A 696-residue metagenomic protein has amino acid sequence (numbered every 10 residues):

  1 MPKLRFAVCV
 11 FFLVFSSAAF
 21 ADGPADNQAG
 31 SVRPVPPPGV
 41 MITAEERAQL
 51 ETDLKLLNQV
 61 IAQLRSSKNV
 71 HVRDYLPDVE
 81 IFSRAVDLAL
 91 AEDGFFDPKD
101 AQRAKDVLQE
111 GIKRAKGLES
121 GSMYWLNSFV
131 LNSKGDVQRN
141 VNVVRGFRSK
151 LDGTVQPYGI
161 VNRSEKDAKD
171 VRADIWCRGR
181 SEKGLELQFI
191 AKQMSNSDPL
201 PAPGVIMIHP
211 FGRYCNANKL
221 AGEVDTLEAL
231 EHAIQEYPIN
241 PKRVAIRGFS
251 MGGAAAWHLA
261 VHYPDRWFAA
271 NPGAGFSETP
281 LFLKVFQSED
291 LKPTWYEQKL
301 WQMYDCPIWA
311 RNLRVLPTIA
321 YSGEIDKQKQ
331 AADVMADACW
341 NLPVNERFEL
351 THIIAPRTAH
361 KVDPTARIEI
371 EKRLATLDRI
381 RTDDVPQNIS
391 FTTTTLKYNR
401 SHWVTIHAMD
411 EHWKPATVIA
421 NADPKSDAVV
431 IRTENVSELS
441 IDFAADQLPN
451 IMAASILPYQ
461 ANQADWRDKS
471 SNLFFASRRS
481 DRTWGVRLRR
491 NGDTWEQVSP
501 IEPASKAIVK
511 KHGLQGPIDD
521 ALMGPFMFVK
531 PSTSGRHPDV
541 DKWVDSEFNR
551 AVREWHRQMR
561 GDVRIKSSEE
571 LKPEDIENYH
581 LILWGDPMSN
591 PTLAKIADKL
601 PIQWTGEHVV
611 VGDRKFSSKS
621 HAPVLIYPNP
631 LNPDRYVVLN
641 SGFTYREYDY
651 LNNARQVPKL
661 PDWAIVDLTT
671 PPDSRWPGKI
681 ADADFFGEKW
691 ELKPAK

Functional and structural regions predicted by a protein language model:
G23-V40, E92-D93, D100-V171: A domain-start/cap signature at the N-terminus of enzymes
G23-V79: Amphipathic, heptad-repeat alpha-helical segments
S164-K169, N218-M251, V261-W267, N312: Gly/Ser-rich "nucleophile elbow"/oxyanion-hole loop immediately N-terminal to the catalytic nucleophile in hydrolases
A168-Y237, M527: Active-site machinery of serine-nucleophile hydrolases
G179-K192, D265-R311, V315-L316, Q330: Mobile cap/lid helix-loop segments that gate and shape the active-site cleft of serine hydrolases
I246-G248, N271-G273, Y321: Short beta-strand immediately N-terminal to the catalytic nucleophile in serine-hydrolase-like folds
Y321, I325-K329, D333-V429, E434-V436: C-terminal catalytic histidine-bearing segment of alpha/beta-hydrolase fold enzymes
V430, D442-K696: Solvent-exposed alpha-helical segments and adjacent loops that form catalytic or protein-interaction surfaces
